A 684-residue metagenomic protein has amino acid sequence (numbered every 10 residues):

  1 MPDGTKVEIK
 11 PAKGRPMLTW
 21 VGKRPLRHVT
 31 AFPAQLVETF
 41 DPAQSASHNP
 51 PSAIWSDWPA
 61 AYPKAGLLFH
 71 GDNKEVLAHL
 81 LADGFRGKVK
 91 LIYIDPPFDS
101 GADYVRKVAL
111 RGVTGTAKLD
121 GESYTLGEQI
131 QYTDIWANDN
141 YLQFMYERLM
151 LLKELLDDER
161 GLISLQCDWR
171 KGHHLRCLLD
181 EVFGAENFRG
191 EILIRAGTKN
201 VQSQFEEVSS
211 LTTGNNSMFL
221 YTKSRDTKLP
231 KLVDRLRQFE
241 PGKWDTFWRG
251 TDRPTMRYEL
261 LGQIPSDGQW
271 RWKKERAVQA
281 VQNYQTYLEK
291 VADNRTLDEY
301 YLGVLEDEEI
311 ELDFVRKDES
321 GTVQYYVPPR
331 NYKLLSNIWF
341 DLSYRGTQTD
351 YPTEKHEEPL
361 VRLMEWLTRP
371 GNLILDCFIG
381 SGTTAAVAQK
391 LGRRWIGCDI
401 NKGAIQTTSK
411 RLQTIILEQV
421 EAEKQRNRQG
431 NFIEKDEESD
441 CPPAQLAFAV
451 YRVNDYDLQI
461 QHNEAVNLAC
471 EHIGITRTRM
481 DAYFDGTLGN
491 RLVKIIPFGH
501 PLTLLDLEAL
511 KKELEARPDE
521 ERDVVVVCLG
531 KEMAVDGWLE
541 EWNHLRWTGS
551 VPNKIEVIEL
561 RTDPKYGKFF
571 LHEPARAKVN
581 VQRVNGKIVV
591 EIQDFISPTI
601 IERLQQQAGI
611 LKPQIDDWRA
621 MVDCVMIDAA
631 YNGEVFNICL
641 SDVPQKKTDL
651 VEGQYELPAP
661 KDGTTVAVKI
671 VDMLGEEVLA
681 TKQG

Functional and structural regions predicted by a protein language model:
M1-A61, A65, L81-R86, K90 (+6 more regions): Accessory, often C-terminal, charged low-complexity segments
W55-P63, Y124-I135, A277, I338-D350: Short glycine/proline-rich turn/loop motifs
G71: Cofactor-binding loops of NAD(P)H-dependent oxidoreductases, dominated by short-chain dehydrogenase/reductases
K74-H79: Short loop/turn elements that flank and shape the SAM/SAH-binding pocket of Class I
G84-L162, R170, E186, P230-Q263 (+4 more regions): SAM-dependent methyltransferase catalytic-core segment centered on the flexible catalytic loop and adjoining short
I94-D99, M145-L151, I163-L165, K171-L175 (+1 more regions): Extended, hydrophobic alpha-helical segments in both membrane/secreted and soluble proteins
A117-E128, Y332-D341, C377, S381-A388: Active-site-adjacent bridging/hinge elements
